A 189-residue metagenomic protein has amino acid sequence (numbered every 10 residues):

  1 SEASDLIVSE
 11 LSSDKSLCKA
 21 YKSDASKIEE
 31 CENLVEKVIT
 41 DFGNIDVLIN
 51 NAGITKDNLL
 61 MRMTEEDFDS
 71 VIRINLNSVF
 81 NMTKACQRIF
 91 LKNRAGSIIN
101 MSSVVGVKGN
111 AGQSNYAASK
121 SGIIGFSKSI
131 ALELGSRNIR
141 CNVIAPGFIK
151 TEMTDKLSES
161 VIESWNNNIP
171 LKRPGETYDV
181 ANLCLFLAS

Functional and structural regions predicted by a protein language model:
K22-N33, E65, Y178-D179: The beta1-alpha1 cofactor-binding region of Rossmann-like NAD(H)/NADP(H)-dependent oxidoreductases
L59-L60, D67-I72, T154, W165: Substrate-binding pocket helix/loop in short-chain dehydrogenase/reductase
M61, K108-S114, S136-R137, K172 (+1 more regions): Active-site loop immediately N-terminal to the catalytic Tyr-X3-Lys motif of short-chain dehydrogenase/reductase
T83, S119, S127: Active-site helix of classical SDR
R88, L132-S136: Alpha-helical segment proximal to the catalytic Tyr-Lys
S103: Residue(s) in the substrate-gating loop at a strand-loop-helix junction that position the organic substrate next
V143, N166-S189: C-terminal helical subdomain
